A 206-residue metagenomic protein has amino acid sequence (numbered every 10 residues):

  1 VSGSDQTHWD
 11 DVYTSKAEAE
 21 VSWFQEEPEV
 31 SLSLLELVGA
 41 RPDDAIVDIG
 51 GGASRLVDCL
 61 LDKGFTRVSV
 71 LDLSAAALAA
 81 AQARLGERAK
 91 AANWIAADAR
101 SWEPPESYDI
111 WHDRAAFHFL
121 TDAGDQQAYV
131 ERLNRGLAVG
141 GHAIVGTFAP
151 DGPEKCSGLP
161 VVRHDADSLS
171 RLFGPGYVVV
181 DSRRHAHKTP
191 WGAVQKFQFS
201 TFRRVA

Functional and structural regions predicted by a protein language model:
V1-E106, L120-G136, H142-A206: Class I (Rossmann-like) S-adenosyl-L-methionine-dependent methyltransferase catalytic domain, capturing the SAM-binding
D109: Conserved acidic residues
H112: A conserved beta-strand element that flanks and buttresses the S-adenosyl-L-methionine
A115-F119: Short catalytic micro-motifs in class I SAM-dependent methyltransferases
